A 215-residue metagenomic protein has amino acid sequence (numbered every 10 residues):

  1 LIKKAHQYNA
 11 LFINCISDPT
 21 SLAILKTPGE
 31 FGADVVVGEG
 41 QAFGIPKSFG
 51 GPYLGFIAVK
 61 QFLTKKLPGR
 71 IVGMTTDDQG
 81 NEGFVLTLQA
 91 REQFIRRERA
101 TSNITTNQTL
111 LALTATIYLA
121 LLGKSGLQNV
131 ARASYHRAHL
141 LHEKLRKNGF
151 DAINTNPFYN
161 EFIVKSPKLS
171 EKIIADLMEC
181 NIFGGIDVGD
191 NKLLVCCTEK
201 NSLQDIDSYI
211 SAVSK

Functional and structural regions predicted by a protein language model:
L1-N81, N148-G149, I153, V164-P167 (+3 more regions): Conserved PLP-enzyme active-site core in the AAT-like
F43-N148, A152-T155: Active-site C-terminal subdomain of aminotransferase-like
S125-Y209: Conserved C-terminal alpha-helix-loop-beta "cap" of PLP-dependent enzymes that closes/shapes the active-site mouth
